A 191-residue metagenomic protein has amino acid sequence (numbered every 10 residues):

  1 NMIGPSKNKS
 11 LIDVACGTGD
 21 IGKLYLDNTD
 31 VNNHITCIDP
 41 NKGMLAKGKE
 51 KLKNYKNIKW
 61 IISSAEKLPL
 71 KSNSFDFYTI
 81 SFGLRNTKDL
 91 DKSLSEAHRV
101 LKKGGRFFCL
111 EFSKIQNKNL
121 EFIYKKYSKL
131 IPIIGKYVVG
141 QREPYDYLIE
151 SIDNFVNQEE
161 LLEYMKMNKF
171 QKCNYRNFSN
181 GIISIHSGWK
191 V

Functional and structural regions predicted by a protein language model:
I3-S10: Short helix-loop-beta connector
S10-K67: Class I SAM-dependent methyltransferase SAM/SAH-binding core
I38, K114-Y164, N174: C-terminal alpha-helical "lid/dimerization" subdomain adjacent to the S-adenosyl-L-methionine
D39-P40, D89, F112: Short beta->alpha hinge that forms the Motif I/post-I loop of the SAM-binding pocket
E66-Y78: A short acidic, Gly/Pro-enriched loop at the edge of an enzyme's catalytic core that lines a small-molecule cofactor
D76-L90: A short SAM/SAH-binding and catalytic strip from SAM-dependent methyltransferases
D91-R106: A short glycine-rich, Lys/Arg-flanked "PGG" loop and its adjoining helix->strand segment in the class I
N168-V191: Core SAM-dependent methyltransferase catalytic element
